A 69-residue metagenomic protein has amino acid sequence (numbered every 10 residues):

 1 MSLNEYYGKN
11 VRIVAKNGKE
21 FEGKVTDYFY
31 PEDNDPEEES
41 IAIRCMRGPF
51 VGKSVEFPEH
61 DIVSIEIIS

Functional and structural regions predicted by a protein language model:
S2-S69: Conserved RNA-binding domains used in RNP assembly and mRNA/RNA metabolism
